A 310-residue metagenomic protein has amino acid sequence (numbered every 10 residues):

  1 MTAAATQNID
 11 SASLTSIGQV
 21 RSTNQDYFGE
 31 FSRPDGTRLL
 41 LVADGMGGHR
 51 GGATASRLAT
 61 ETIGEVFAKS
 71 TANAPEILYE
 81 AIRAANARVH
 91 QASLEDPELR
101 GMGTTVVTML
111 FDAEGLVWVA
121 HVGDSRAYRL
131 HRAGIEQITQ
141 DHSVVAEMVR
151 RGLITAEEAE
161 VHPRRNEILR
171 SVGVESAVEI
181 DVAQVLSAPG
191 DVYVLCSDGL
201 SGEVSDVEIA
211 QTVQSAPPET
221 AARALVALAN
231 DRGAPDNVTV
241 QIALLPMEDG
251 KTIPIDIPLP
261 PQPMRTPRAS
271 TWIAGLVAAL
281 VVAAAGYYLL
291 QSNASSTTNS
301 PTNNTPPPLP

Functional and structural regions predicted by a protein language model:
M1-P310: PP2C/PPM-type serine/threonine phosphatase catalytic domain
